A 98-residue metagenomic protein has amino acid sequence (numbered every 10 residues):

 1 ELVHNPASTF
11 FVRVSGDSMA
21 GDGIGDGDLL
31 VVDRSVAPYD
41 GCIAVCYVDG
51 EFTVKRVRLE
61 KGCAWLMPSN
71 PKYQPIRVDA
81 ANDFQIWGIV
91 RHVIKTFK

Functional and structural regions predicted by a protein language model:
L2-K98: Acidic/glycine-rich C-terminal interaction modules and beta/coil loop segments that lie outside canonical DNA-binding
